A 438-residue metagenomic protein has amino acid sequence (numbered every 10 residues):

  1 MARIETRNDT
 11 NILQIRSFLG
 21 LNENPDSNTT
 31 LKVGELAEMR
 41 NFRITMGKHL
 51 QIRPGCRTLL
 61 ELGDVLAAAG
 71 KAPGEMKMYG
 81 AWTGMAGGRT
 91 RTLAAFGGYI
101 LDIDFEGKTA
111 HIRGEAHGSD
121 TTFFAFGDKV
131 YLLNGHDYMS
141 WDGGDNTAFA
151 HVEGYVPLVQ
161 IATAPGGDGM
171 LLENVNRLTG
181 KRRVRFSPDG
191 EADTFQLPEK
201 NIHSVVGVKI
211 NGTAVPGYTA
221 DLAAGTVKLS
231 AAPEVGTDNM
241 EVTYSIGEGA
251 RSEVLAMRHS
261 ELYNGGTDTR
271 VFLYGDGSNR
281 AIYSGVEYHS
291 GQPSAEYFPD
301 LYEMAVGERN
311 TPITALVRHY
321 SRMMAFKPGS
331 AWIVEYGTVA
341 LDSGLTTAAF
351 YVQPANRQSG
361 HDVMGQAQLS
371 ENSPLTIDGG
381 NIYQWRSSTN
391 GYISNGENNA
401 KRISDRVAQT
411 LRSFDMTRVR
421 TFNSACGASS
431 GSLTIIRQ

Functional and structural regions predicted by a protein language model:
M1-A110, L158-R177, V254-L341, R437-Q438: N-terminal beta-propeller domains
Q51-F124, Y131, P188-N239: N-terminal assembly/attachment segments of tailed bacteriophage virion structural proteins
G70-G74, I112-H117, A305-E308, R357-Q358 (+1 more regions): Surface loop/turn motifs at the tips and blade-to-blade linkers of beta-strand repeat domains
A95, S140-W141, K209, S394: A general beta-strand register signal
E115-D128, G135-H136, D193-T194, G225-V227 (+5 more regions): Short alpha-helical segments and helix-capping/turn motifs at coil-helix boundaries
D120-G166: Hydrophobic or amphipathic alpha-helical targeting/insertion segments
T121-K129, H136-D137, V152, T314-Q438: Beta-sheet-dominated scaffold domains
N146-L222, L229, P233, S245-E261: Extended beta-strand solenoid/passenger and fiber regions
